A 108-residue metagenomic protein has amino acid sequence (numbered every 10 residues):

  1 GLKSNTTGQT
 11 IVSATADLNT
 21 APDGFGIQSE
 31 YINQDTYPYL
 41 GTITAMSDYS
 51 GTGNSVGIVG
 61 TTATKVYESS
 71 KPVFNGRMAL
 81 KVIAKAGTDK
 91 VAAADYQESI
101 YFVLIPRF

Functional and structural regions predicted by a protein language model:
G1-F108: Signature of Gram-negative chaperone-usher
